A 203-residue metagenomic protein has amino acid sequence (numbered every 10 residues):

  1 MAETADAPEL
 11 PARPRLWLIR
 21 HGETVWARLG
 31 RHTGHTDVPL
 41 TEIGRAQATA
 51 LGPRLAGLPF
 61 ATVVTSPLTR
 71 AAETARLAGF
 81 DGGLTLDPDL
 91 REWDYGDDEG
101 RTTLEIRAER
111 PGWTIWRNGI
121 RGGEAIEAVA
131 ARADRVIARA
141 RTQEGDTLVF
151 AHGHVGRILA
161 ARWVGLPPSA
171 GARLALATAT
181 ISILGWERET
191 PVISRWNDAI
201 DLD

Functional and structural regions predicted by a protein language model:
M1-P14, W93-L104, T142, A161-D203: Acidic, low-complexity terminal tails and accessory targeting/binding regions of phosphate-metabolizing enzymes
A2-P11, T49-T114: Phosphate-coordination/substrate-recognition cap region in phosphate-metabolizing enzymes
L16, Q143-H154: Generic beta-sheet signal
L16-T74, R121-D134: Loop-to-helix element that buttresses phosphate recognition and phosphoryl-transfer chemistry
G22, S66-L68, D89, A133 (+2 more regions): Short, well-ordered beta-to-alpha junction loops that form the rim of enzyme active sites and present histidine/acidic
L77, I158, R162: Active-site signature of alpha/beta-hydrolase-fold catalytic machinery across serine- and Asp/Cys-nucleophile hydrolases
A108-A128: Short glycine/proline- and acidic residue-enriched helix-loop micro-motifs that form flexible lids or anion-recognition
G153-R157, E187: GST superfamily/GST-like fold recognition
